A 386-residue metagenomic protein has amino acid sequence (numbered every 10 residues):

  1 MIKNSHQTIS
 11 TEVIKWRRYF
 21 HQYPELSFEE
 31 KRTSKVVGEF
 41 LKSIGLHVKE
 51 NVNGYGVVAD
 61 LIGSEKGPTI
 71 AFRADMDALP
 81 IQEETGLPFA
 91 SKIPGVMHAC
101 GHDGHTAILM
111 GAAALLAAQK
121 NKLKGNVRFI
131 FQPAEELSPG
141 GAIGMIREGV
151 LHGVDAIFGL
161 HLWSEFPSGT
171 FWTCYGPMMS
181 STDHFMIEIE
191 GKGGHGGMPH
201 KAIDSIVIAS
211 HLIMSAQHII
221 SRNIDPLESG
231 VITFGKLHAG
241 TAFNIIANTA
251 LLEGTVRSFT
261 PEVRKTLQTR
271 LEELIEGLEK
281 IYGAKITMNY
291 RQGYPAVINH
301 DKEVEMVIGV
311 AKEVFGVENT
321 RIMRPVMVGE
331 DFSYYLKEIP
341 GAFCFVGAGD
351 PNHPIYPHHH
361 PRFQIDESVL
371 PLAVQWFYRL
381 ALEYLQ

Functional and structural regions predicted by a protein language model:
I2-H98, D103, A107-L123: Acidic/His- and Gly-rich active-site-bordering loop/insert found across diverse amide/peptide-bond hydrolases
I9-E12, W16, E29-F40, P68 (+15 more regions): General structural feature for long, well-ordered alpha-helical segments within catalytic domains of soluble enzymes
F20, A59, F72, H102 (+8 more regions): Divalent metal-coordination and catalytic microenvironments
V57-V58, L79-I81, T85-M97, G104 (+2 more regions): Histidine/acidic-residue-rich, glycine-tolerant segments that coordinate divalent metal ions
I62, D75-D77, Q132, E188-K192 (+4 more regions): Solvent-exposed residues in well-ordered beta-strands and their adjoining turns, especially edge/terminal strands
P68-A71, N126-R128, D155-F158, S210 (+2 more regions): Structural motif
A71-R73, F185, F343-G349: Non-cysteine beta-strand/loop elements that form the S-adenosyl-L-methionine
S210-Q386: Metal-dependent amide/peptide-bond hydrolase catalytic core, centered on the "pita-bread" metallohydrolase fold
